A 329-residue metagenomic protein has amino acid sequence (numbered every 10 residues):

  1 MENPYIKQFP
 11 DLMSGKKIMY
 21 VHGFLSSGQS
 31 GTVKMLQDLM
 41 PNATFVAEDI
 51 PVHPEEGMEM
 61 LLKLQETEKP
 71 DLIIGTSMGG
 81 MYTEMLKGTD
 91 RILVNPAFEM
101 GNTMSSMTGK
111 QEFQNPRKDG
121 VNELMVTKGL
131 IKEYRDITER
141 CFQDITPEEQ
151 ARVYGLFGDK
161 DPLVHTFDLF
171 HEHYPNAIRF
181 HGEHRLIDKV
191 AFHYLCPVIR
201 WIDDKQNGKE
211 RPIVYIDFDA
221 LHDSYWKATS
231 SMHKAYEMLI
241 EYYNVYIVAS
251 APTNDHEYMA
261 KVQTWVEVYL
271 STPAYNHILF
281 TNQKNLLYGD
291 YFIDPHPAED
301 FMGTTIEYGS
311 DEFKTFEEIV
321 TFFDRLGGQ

Functional and structural regions predicted by a protein language model:
N3-K7, M19, N176-R211, T304-Q329: Charged phosphate-binding loop/patch that engages nucleotide di/tri-phosphates or the phosphate backbone of nucleic
Y5-T67: Active-site catalytic motif of lipid deacylating hydrolases and related acyltransferases
D71-G75, R91-L93, V153-D159, I278-F280 (+2 more regions): Short, hydrophobic beta-strand segments that form beta-sheet elements in well-ordered domains
I74-E84: Gly/Ala-rich beta-loop-alpha elbow adjacent to hydrolase catalytic centers
D90-I92, P96-I202: The alpha/beta-hydrolase serine catalytic core
G208-W226: Asp-based phosphoryl-transfer active-site loop
H222-Y246: Short, acidic loop-to-helix structural element flanking the phosphoryl-transfer center in phosphate-processing enzymes
H256-Q329: C-terminal cap/substrate-recognition subdomain and adjoining C-terminal extension of metal-dependent phosphatase-like
